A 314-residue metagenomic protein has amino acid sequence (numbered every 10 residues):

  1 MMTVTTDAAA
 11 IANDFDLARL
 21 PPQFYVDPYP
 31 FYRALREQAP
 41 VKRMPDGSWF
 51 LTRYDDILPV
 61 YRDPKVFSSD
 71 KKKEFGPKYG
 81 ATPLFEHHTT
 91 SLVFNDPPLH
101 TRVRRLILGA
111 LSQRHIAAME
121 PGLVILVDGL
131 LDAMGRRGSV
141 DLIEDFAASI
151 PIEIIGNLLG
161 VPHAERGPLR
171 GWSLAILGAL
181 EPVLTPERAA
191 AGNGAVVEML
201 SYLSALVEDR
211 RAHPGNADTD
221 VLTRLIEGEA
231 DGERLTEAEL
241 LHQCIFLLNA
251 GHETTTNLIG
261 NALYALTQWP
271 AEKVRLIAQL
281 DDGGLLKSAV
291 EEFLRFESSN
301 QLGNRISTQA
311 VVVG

Functional and structural regions predicted by a protein language model:
M1-G314: Cytochrome P450
